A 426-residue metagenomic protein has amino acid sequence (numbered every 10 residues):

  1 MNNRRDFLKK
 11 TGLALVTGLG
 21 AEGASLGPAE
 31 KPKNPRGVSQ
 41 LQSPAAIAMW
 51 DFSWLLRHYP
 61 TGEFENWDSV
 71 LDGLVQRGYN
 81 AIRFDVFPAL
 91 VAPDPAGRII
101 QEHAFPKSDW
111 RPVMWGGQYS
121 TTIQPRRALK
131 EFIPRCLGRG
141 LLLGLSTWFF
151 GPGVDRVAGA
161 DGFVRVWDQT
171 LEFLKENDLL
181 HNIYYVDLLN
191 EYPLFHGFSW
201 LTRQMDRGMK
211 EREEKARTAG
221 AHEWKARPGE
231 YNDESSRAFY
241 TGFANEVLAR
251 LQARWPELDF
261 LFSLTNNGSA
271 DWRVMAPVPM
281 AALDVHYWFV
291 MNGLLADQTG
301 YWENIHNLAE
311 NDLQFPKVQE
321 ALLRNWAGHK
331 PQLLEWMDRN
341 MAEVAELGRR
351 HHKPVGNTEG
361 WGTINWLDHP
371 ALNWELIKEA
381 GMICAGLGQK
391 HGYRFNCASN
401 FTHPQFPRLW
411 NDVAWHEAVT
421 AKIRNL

Functional and structural regions predicted by a protein language model:
D6-G27: N-terminal export signals
E30-A81: N-terminal carbohydrate-binding accessory modules
F52-T61, S108-Q124, G151-F163, Y192 (+3 more regions): The substrate-binding groove and active-site-proximal loops of carbohydrate-active enzymes, especially glycoside
P60-L74, R165-F173, G268-R273, K378-A385: Short, acidic/polar
D68-Q76, F84-F150, N232, S236-E257 (+1 more regions): Aromatic-lined substrate-binding rim segments of carbohydrate-active enzymes
L142, V154-N325, A345-T363: Active-site region of glycoside hydrolase catalytic domains
R203-M209, L367-L426: Aromatic-rich peripheral "rim/lid" segments of glycoside hydrolase catalytic domains that contact and position glycan
V274, Q332-F395: Catalytic-core region of carbohydrate-active enzymes that cleave or remodel glycosidic bonds
